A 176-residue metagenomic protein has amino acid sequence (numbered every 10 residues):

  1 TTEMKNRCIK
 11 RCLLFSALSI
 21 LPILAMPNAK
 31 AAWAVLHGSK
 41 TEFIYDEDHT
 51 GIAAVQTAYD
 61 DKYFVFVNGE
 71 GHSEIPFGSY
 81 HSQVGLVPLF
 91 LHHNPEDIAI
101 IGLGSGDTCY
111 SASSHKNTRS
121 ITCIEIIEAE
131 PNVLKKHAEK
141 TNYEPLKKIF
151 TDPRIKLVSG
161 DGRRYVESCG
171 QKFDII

Functional and structural regions predicted by a protein language model:
T2-H72, G78, L86: Basic, ligand-binding patches in group-transfer machinery, especially extracytoplasmic/periplasmic segments
G78-I175: The AdoMet/dcAdoMet-binding core of the Class I SAM-like
